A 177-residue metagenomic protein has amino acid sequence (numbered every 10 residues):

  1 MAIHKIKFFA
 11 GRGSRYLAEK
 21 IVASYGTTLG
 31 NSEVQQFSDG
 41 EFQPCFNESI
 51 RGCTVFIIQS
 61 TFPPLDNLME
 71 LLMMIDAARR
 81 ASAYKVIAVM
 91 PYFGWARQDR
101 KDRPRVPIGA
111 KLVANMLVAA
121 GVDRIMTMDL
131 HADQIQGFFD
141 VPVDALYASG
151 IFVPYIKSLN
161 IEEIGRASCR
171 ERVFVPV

Functional and structural regions predicted by a protein language model:
M1-R172: PRPP-associated nucleotide enzymes
